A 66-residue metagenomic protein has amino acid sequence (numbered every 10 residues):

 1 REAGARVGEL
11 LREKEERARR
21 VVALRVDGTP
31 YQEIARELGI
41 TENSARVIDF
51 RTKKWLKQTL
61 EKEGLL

Functional and structural regions predicted by a protein language model:
R1-R20, D27-T29: Amphipathic alpha-helical segment used for protein-protein interaction
R6, L10, R20-V22, N43 (+2 more regions): Generic hydrophobic/packing signal
V26-D27, G39: Short amphipathic alpha-helical surface patches that mediate protein-protein
Q32, L38-K62: DNA-recognition helix of helix-turn-helix
L65-L66: Intrinsically disordered, low-complexity basic tails/linkers immediately adjacent to helix-turn-helix/homeobox/MYB/SANT
